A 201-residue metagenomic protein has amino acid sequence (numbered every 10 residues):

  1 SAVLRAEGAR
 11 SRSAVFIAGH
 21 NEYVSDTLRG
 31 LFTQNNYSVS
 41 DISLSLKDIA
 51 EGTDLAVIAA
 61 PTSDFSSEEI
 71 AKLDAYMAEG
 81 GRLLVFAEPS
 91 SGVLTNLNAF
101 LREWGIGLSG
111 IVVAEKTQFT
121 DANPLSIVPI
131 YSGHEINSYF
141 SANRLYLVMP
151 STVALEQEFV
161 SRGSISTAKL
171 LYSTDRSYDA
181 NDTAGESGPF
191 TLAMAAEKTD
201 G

Functional and structural regions predicted by a protein language model:
S1-L31: Hydrophobic targeting/anchoring helices
V24-G201: Acidic, S/T/G-rich, low-cysteine, solvent-exposed domains in lumenal/extracellular/periplasmic regions of secretory
